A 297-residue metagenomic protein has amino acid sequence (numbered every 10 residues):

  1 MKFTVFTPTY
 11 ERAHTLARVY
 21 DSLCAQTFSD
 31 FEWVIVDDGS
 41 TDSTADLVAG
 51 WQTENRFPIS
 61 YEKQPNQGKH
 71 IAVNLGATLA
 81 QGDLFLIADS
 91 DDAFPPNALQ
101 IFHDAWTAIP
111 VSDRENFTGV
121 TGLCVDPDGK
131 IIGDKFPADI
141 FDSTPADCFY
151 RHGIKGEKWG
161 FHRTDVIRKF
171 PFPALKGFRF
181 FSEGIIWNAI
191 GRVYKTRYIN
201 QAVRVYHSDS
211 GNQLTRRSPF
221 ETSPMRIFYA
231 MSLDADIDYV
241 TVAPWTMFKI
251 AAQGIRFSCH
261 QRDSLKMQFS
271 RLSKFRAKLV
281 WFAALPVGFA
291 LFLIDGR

Functional and structural regions predicted by a protein language model:
E11-A25: Short, well-formed alpha-helical segments that are part of the catalytic scaffolds of diverse glycosyltransferases
S22, D37-D46, D89: A conserved acidic beta->alpha catalytic loop
D30-G39, S60-Q64: Short beta-strand/loop segment that forms part of the nucleotide-sugar
Q64-A80: Glycine-rich, basic loop-to-helix element that forms the pyrophosphate-binding segment of sugar-nucleotide handling
F85: Short aromatic/hydrophobic "clamp" motif used to bind/position activated sugar donors
N97-D134: Conserved donor NDP-sugar-binding/catalytic core segment of glycosyltransferases
D126, K130-R217: Conserved nucleotide-sugar donor-binding catalytic segment
V203-D209, R216-V242, M267-F269: Catalytic core of nucleotide-sugar-dependent glycosyltransferases
